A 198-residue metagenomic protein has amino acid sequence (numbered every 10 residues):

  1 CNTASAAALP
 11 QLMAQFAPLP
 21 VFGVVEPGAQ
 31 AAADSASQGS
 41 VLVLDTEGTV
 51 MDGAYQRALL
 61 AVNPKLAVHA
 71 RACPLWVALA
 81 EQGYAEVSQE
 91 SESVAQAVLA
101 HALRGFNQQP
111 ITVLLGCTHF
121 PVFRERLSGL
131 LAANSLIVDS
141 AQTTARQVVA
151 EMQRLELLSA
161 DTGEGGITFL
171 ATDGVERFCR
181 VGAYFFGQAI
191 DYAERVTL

Functional and structural regions predicted by a protein language model:
N2-L198: Non-catalytic structural scaffold of enzyme domains
